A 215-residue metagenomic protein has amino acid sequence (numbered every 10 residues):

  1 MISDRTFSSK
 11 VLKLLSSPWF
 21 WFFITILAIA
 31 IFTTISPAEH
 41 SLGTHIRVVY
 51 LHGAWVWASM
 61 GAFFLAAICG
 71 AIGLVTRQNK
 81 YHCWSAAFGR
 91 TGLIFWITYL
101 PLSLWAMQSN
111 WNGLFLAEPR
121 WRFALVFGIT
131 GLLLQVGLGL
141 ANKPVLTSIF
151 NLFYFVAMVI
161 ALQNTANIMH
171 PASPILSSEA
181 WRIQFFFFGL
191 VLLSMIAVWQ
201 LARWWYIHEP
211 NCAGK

Functional and structural regions predicted by a protein language model:
M1-K215: Polytopic transmembrane helical bundles with strong interfacial aromatic enrichment
